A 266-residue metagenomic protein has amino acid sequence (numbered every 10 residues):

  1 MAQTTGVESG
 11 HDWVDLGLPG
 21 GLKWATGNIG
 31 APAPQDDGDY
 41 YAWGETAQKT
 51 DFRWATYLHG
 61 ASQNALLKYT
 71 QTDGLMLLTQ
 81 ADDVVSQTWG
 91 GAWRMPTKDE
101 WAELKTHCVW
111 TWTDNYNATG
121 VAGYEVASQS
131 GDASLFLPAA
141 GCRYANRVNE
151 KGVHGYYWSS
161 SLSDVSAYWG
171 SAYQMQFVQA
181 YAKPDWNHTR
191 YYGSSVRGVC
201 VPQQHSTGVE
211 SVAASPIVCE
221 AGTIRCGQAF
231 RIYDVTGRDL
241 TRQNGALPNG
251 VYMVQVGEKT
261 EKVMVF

Functional and structural regions predicted by a protein language model:
T4-Q204: Conserved positions within compact, well-structured domain cores
P19, V235, V256: Short, ordered coil/turn segments that flank beta-strands lining enzyme active or ligand-binding pockets
W24, L240-T241: Generic structural signal for well-ordered beta-strand positions
C200-Q228: Residue-level detector of functionally pivotal "anchor" positions at catalytic/ligand-binding pockets or at interdomain
I232-D239, Y252: Short, glycine-anchored, charge-dense loop/turn motifs used at functional sites
G245-N249: Surface-exposed, short loops/turns at beta-strand junctions within beta-sandwich domains
V251-F266: C-terminal tail/sorting-segment detector
